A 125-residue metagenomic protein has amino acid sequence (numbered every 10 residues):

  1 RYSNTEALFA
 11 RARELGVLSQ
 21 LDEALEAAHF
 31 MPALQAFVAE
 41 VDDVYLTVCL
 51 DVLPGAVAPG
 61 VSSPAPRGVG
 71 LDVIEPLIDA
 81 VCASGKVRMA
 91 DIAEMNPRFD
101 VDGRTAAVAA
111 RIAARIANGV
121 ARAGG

Functional and structural regions predicted by a protein language model:
R1-E6: Mid-sequence, gly/pro-rich, charge-dense loop/helix-turn segments that line enzyme active sites
L8-G125: Catalytic cores of soluble, metal-dependent hydrolases
